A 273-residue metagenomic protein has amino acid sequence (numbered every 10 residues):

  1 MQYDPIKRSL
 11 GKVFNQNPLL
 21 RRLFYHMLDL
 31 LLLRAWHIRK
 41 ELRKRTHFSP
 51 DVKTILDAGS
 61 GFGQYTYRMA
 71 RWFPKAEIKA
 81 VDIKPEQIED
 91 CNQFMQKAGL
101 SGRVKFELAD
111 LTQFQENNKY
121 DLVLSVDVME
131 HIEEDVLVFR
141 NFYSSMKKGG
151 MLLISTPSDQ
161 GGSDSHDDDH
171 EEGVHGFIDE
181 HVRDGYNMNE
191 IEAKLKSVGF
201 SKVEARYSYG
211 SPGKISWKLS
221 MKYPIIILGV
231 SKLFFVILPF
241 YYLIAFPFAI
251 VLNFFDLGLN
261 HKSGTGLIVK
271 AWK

Functional and structural regions predicted by a protein language model:
Q2-H37, E41, Q64, I83-Q87 (+4 more regions): S-adenosyl-L-methionine-dependent methyltransferase catalytic module, highlighting the catalytic core
E41-P50: Glycine-rich helix-loop-beta junction characteristic of Rossmann-like nucleotide cofactor-binding loops
G59-G61: Class I SAM-dependent methyltransferase "Motif I" SAM/SAH-binding loop
Q64, R68, W72, A76-K105 (+1 more regions): Class I SAM-dependent methyltransferase SAM/SAH-binding core
S101, M129, S201: Conserved H-loop
Q115-V123: A short acidic, Gly/Pro-enriched loop at the edge of an enzyme's catalytic core that lines a small-molecule cofactor
L124-E133: A short SAM/SAH-binding and catalytic strip from SAM-dependent methyltransferases
